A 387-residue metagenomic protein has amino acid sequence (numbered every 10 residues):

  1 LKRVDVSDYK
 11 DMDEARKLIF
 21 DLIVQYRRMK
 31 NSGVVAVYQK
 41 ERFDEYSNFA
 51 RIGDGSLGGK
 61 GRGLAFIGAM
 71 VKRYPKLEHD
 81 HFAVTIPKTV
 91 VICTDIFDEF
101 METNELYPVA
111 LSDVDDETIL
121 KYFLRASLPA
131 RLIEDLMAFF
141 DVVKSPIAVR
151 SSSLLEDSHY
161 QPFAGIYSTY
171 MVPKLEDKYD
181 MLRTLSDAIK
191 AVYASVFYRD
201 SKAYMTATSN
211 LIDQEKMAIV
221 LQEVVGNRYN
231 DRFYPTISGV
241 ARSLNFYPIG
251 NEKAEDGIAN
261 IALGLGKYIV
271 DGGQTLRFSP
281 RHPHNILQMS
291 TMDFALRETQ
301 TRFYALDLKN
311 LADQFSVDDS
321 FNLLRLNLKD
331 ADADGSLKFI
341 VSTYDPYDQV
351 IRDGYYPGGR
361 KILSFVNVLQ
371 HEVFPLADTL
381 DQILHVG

Functional and structural regions predicted by a protein language model:
L1-I19, P129, A138: N-terminal, non-catalytic alpha-helical interaction modules of very large eukaryotic scaffold proteins
D5-M12, R16, K60, V90 (+4 more regions): Intrinsic-disorder-associated interaction segments
Y9-E14, I119-K121, Y347: Short acidic/polar alpha-helix capping motifs at helix-coil junctions
M12-R27, F97-N104: N-terminal leader/transition segments
Q25-E78, S127-G387: Conserved mixed alpha/beta core segments that line enzyme active sites in large multi-domain catalysts
V71-F97: Glycine-rich phosphate/pyrophosphate-binding loops and their adjacent beta-strand/loop elements at enzyme active sites
K88-L136, V143, Y204, K216: A structural-propensity feature for long, helix-poor, extended segments
